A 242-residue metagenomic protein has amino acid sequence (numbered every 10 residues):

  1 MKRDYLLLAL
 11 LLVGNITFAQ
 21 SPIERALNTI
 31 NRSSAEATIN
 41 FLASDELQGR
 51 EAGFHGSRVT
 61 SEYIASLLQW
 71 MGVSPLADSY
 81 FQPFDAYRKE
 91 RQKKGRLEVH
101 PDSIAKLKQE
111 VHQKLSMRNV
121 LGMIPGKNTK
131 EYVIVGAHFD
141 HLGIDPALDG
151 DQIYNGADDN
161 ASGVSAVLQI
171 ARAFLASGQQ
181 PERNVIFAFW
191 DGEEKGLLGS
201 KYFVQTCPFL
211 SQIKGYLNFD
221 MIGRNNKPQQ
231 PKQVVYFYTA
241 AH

Functional and structural regions predicted by a protein language model:
M1-P22: Bacterial Sec-dependent N-terminal signal peptides
P22-E24, T29-V59, M71-F81, D85 (+1 more regions): N-terminal capping segment at the start of a domain
P22-T29, D45-H55, W70, L107-V111 (+3 more regions): Second-shell loop/turn segments in exported
N40-A43, Q82-P83, N119-L121, Y132-G136 (+3 more regions): Structural recognition of the beta-strand scaffold that forms the well-ordered cores of secreted hydrolase catalytic
L42, L68, E110-P146: Acidic/His- and Gly-rich active-site-bordering loop/insert found across diverse amide/peptide-bond hydrolases
R50-M123: A non-catalytic alpha/beta surface segment that caps or lines the substrate-entry region of metallo-dependent hydrolase
V120-G122, V135-G136, D140-H141, D145-G196: Alpha-helical metal-binding/catalytic segments enriched in His/Glu/Asp
W190-H242: Metal-dependent peptidase/peptidase-like ectodomains
